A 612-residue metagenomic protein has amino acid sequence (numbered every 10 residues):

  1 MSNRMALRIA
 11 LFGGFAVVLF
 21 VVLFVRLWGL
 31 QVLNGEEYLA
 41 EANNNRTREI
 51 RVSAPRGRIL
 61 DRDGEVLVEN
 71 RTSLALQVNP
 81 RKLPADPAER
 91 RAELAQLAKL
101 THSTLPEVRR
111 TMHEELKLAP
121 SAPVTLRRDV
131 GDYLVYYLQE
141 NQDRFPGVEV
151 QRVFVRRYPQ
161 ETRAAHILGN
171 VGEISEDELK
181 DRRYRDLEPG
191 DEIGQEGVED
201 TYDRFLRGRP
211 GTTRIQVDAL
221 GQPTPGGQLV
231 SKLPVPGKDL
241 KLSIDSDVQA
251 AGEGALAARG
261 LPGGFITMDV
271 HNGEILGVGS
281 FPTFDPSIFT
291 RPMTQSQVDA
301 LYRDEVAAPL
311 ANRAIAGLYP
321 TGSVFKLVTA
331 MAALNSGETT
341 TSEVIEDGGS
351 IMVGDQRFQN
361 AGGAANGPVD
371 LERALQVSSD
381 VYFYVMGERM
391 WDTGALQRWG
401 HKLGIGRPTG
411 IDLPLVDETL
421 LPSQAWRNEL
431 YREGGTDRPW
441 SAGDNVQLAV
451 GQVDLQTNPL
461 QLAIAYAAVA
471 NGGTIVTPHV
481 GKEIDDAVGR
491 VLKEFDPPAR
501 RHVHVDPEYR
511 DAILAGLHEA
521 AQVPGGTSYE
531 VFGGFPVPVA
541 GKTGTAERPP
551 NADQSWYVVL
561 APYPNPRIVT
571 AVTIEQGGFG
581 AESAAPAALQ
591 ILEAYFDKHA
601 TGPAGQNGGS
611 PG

Functional and structural regions predicted by a protein language model:
M1-Q295, L318, G394-G404, A449 (+6 more regions): Periplasmic/cell-envelope proteins involved in peptidoglycan metabolism and beta-lactam response
V68, V217-S231, D269-V324, V328-Q576 (+2 more regions): Beta-lactam-recognizing serine transpeptidase/beta-lactamase-like catalytic domain environment
